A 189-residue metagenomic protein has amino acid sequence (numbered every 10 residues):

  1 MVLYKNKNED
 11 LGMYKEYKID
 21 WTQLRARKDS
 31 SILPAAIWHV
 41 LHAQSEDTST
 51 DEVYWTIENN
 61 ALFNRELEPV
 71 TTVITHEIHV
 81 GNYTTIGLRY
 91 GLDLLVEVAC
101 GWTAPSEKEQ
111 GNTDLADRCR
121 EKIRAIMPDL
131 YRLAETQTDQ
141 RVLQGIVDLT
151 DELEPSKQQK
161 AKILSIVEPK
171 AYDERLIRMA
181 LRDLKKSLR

Functional and structural regions predicted by a protein language model:
V2-C119: Alpha-helical solenoid scaffolds in large eukaryotic transport, assembly, and signaling factors
V2-Y17, K160-R189: Eukaryotic acidic, Ser/Thr-rich intrinsically disordered low-complexity regions
A36-I37, I74-T75, D129-Y131, K162-V167: Buried hydrophobic core positions in alpha-solenoid tandem helical repeats
A43-D47, Y83-T85, T136-R141, Y172-R175: Alpha-helix N-cap/helix-start positions at coil->helix boundaries
T48, E52, V73, Y90 (+5 more regions): Alpha-solenoid helical repeat scaffolds
I57, A99-T103, T150-P155, K185-R189: Alpha-solenoid repeat junctions
G91-L95, E135, R141, T150 (+2 more regions): Intrinsically disordered, low-complexity segments enriched in serine, threonine, and glycine
C119, I123, M127-L164: Intrinsically disordered, low-complexity, charge-dense segments enriched in Lys/Arg and Glu/Asp interspersed
